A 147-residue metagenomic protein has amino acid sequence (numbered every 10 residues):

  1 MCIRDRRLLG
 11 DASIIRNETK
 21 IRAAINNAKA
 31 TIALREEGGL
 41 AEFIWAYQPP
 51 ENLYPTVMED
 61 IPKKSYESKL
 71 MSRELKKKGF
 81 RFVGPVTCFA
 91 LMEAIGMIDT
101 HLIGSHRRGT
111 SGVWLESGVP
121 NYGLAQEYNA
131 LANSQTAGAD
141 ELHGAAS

Functional and structural regions predicted by a protein language model:
M1-I3: Short, small-residue-biased leader/transition segments that mark boundaries at the very start of proteins
R6-L9, I25, S72, K76: Amphipathic alpha-helical segments within well-ordered protein domains
D11-A12, Y66, L70, D99: Terminal-region recognition feature
I14-F43: Structured, non-catalytic alpha/beta "coupling" segments that mediate domain-domain communication and provide generic
A23-N26, L70, T87-A90: Amphipathic alpha-helical interaction segments
R35-F82: Helix-hairpin-helix/helix-loop-helix acidic hairpins
L75-I95: Helix-hairpin-helix
E93-S134, G138-S147: C-terminal end-helix/capping segment
